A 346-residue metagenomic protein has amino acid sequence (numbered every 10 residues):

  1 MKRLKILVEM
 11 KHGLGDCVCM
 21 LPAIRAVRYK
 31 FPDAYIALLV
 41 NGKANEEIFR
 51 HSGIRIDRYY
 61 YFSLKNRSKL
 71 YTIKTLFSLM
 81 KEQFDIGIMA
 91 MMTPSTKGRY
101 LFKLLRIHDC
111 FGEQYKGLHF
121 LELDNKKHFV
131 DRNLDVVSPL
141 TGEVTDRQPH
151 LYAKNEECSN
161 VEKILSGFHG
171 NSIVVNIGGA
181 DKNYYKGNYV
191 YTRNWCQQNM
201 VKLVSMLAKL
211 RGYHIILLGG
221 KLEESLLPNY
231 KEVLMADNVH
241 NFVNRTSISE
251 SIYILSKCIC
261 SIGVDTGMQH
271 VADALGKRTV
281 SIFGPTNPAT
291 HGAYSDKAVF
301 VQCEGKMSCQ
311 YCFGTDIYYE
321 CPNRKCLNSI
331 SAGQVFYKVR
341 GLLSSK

Functional and structural regions predicted by a protein language model:
M1-K346: Catalytic machinery of carbohydrate-active enzymes, primarily nucleotide-sugar-dependent glycosyltransferases
